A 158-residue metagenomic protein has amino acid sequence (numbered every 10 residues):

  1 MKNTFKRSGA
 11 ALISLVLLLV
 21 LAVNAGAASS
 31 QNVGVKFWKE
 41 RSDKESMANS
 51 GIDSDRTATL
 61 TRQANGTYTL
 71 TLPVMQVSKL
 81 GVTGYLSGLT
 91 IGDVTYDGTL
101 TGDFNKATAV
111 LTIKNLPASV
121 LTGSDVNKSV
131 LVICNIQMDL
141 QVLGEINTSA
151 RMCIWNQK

Functional and structural regions predicted by a protein language model:
K2-L12: Bacterial N-terminal signal peptides that target proteins for export
A11-V20: Bacterial N-terminal signal peptides
L19-V33: Sec-dependent signal peptide cleavage junction
G34-D43: Terminal interaction module
S42-G81: Short, surface-exposed binding/anchoring microloops in extracellular/periplasmic proteins
L80-T95: Short, surface-exposed beta-strand/strand-loop-strand elements in extracellular ectodomains
G92-F104: Solvent-exposed serine/threonine-rich low-complexity stretches and specific carbohydrate-binding patches
T101-K158: Helix-rich interaction surfaces within compact, conserved domain-sized segments that mediate assembly or partner
